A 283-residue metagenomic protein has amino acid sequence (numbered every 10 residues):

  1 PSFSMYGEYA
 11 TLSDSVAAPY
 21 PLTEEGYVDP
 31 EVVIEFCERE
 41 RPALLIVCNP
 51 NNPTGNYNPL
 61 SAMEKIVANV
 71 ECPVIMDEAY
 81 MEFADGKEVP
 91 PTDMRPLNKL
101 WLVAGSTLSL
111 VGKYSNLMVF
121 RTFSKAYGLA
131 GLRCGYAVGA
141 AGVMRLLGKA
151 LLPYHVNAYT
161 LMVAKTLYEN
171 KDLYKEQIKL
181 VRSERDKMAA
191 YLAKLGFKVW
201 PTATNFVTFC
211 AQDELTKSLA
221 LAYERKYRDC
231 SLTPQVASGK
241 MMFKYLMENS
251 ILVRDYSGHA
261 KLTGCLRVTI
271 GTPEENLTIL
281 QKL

Functional and structural regions predicted by a protein language model:
P1-V47: PLP-dependent aminotransferase-like
M5, N116-A193, F197-W200: PLP-dependent aminotransferase class I/II
Y27-E40, P53-V74, E78-S124, G142: Active-site pre-lysine segment of PLP-dependent enzymes
L44-C48, I75, Y136-V138: Structural motif
G131, A203-T204, A260-G264: Short acidic/glycine-enriched loop/turn segments that link adjacent beta-strands
V181-R182, D186, L192-N249, L266 (+1 more regions): Conserved PLP-binding catalytic core of the aspartate aminotransferase-like
